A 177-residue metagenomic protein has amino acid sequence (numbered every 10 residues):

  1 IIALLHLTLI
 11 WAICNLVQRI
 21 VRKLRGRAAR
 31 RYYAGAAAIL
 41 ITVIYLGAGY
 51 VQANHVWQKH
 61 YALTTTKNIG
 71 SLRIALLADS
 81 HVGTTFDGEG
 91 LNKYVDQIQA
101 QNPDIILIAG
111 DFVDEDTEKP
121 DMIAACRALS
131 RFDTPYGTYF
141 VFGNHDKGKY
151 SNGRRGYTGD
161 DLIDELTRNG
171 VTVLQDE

Functional and structural regions predicted by a protein language model:
I1-N54: Non-catalytic terminal accessory segments
V21-A36, Q58-T66, G90-N102: Alpha-helical membrane-embedding segments and immediately adjacent membrane-interface amphipathic helices
Y32, T42-K67, G83-E89: Hydrophobic alpha-helical transmembrane segments in integral membrane proteins
T64-E177: Soluble catalytic domains of enzymes that build or remodel membrane lipids, polysaccharides, and related
